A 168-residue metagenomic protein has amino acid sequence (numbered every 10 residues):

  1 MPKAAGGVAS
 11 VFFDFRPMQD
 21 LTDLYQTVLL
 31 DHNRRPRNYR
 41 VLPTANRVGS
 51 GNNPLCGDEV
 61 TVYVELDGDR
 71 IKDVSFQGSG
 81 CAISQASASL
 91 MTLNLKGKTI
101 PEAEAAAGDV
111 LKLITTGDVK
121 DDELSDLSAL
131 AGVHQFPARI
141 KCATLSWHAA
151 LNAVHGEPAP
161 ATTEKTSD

Functional and structural regions predicted by a protein language model:
M1-P17: N-terminal amphipathic/basic-hydrophobic helices that include classical n-h-c signal peptides and signal-anchor
F13-L42, K98-D168: C-terminal binding/interaction regions
R35-G78: Structured beta-strand/loop patches that form or line metal/cofactor-binding pockets in enzymes
G78-Q85: Short, thiol/selenol-centered motifs that function as redox-active sites or metal-ligating centers
Q85-A86, A105: Alpha-helical macromolecular-interaction surfaces
S87-T99: Alpha-helical support elements that line or immediately flank enzyme active sites and cofactor-binding pockets
